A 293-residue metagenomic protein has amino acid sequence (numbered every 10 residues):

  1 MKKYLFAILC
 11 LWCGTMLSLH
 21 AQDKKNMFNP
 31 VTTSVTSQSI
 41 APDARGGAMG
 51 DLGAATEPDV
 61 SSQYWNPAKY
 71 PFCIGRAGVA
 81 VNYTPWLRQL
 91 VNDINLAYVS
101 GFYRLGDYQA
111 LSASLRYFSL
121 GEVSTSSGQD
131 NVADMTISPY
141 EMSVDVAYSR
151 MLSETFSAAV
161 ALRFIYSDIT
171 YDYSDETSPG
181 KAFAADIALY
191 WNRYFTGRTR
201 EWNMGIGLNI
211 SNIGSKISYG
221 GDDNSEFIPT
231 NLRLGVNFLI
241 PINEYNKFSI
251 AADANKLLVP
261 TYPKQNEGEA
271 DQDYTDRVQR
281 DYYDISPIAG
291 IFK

Functional and structural regions predicted by a protein language model:
M1-K24, K256: Bacterial Sec-dependent N-terminal signal peptides
Q22-K293: Subset of outer-membrane beta-barrel
